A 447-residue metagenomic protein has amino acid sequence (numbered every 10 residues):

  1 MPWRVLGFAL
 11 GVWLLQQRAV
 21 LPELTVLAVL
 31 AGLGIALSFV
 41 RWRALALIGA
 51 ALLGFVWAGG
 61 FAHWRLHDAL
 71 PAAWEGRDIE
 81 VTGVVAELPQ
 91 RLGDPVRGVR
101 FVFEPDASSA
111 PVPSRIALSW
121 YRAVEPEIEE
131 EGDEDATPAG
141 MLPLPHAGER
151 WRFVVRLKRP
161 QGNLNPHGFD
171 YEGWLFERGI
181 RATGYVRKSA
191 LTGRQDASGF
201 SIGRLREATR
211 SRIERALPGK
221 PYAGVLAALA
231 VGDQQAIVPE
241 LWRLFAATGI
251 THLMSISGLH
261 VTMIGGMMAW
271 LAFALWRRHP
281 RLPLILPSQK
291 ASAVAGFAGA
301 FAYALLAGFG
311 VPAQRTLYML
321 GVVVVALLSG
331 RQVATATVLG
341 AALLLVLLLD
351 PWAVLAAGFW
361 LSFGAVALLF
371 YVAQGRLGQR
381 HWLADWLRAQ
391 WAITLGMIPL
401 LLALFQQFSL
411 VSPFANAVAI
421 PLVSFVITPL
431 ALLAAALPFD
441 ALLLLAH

Functional and structural regions predicted by a protein language model:
M1-L70, W74, D78, A272-P287 (+1 more regions): Transmembrane helix-bundle segments that form internal channels/tunnels in multi-pass membrane proteins, characterized
W3, A46, G184, D233 (+2 more regions): Hydrophobic alpha-helical transmembrane segments in multi-pass membrane proteins
G11, G83, V155, L229 (+5 more regions): Divalent metal-coordination and catalytic microenvironments
Q17, R212, A216, L305-L306 (+2 more regions): Alpha-helical structural context
A51-H252: Membrane-interface helix/helix-cap signal primarily in integral membrane proteins
A216-K220, G258, D440: Residues at alpha-helix boundaries and short interhelical turns
